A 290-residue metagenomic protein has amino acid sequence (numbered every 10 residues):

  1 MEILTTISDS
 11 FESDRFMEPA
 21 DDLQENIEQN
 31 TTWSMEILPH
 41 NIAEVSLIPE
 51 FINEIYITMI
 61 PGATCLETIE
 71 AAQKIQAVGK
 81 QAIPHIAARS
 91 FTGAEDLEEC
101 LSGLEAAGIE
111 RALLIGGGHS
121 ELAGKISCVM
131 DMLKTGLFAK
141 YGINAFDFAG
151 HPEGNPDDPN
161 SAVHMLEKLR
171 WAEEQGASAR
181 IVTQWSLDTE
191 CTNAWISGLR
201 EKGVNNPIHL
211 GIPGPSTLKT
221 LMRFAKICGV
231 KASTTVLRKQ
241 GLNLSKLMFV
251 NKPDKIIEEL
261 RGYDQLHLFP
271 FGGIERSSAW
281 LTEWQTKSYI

Functional and structural regions predicted by a protein language model:
E2-V163, E167-R170, G241, S245-L247 (+3 more regions): Active-site beta->alpha loop and helix N-cap motifs at the rims of alpha/beta catalytic domains
A77-G79, F138-Y141, E174-G176, R200-N205 (+1 more regions): Short helix-capping segments at alpha-helix termini
G124-K125, D157-N160, N193-A194, K219-I227 (+1 more regions): Short, well-ordered secondary-structure micro-motifs
D147-A149, R180-Q184, I208-P213, F269: Short, conserved beta-strand edge motifs with alternating hydrophobic and charged residues
G150-P152, L187, G211-K219, G272-E275: Glycine-rich beta-alpha junction loops
P156-E174, S178-I196: Hydrophobic, aromatic-enriched interface-forming segments
G211-R261: Catalytic-face loop-and-helix region of soluble metabolic enzyme cores
I274-I290: C-terminal helical cap(s) of enzyme catalytic domains, especially alpha/beta-barrels
